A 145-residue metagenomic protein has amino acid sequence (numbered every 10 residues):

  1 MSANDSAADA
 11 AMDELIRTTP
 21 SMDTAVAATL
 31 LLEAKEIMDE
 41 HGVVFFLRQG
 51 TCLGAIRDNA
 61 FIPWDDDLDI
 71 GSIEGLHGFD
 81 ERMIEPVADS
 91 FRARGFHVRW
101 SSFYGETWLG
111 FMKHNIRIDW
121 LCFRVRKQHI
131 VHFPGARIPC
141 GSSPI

Functional and structural regions predicted by a protein language model:
M1-S21: Juxtamembrane luminal stem/stalk of type II transmembrane Golgi/ER carbohydrate-processing enzymes
S2-N4, M22-L30, G71-G78: Short low-complexity stretches enriched in small and charged residues
I16-D39, V87-P144: Conserved catalytic core of two-metal-ion nucleotidyltransferases
K35-L68: Active-site nucleotide-donor binding segment shared across nucleotidyl transfer reactions
T51-G54, H77-G78, G105-E106, V125-K127: Short, solvent-exposed loop/turn segments at secondary-structure junctions
L53, A60-F91: GT-A fold catalytic core of metal-dependent nucleotide-sugar glycosyltransferases, centered on the diacidic
